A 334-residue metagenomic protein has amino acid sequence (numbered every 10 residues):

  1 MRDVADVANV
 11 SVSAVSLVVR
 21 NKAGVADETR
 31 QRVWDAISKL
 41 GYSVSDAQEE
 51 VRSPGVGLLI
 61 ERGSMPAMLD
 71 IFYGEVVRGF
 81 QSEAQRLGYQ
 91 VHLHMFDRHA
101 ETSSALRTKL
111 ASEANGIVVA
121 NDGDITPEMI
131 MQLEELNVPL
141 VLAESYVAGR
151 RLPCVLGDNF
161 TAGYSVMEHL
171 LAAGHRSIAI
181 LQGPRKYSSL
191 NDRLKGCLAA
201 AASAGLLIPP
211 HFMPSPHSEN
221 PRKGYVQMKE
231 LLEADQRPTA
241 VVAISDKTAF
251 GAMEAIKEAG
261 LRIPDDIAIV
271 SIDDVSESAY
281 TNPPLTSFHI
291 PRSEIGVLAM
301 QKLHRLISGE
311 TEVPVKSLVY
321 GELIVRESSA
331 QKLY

Functional and structural regions predicted by a protein language model:
M1-R52, L333: N-terminal helix-turn-helix DNA-binding module of bacterial transcription factors
S11, S43, N115, R176-I178 (+1 more regions): Short acidic/polar active-site loop segments enriched in Thr and Asp
A14-S16, E50-M68, S177-P184: Short beta-strand segments enriched in small/hydrophobic residues
E28, R62-E75, L93-T102, G123 (+7 more regions): Hinge/beta->alpha junction and helix N-cap segments in small-molecule ligand-binding domains
S53-E168, A172, L231-E233, K247: Alpha-helical recognition/docking segments in bacterial nutrient-uptake and carbohydrate-utilization systems
Y225-Y334: Flexible loop/turn connectors
